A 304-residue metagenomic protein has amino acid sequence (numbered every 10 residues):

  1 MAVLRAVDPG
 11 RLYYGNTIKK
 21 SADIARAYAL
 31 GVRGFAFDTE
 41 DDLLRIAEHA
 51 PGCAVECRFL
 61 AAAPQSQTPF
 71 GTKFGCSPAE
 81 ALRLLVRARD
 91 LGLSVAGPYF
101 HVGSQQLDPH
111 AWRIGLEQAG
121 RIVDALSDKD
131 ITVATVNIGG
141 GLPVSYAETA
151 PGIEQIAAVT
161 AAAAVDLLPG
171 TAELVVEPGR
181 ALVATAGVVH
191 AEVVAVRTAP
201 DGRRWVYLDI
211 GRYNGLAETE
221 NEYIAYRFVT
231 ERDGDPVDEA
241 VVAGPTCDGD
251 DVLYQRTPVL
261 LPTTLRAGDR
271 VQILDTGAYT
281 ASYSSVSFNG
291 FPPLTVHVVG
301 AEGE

Functional and structural regions predicted by a protein language model:
M1-T135: Active-site-proximal beta-alpha core segment in soluble small-molecule metabolic enzymes
L91, A125-I131, D166-G170, R197-R204: Secondary-structure transition/capping motifs at alpha-helix termini and the adjoining loop/turn into the next element
A96-G103, G139-G141, E239, D248: Short connector loops at secondary-structure junctions
V102-G103, V136-Y146, P178-A181: Glycine-rich beta-strand-to-loop/alpha-helix junction loops that act as flexible
D108-G115, S145-A157, A184-E192, R256: Short glycine/threonine-rich loop-to-helix capping motif typified by GTGT followed within a few residues by an Asp-Pro
A157, A161-L168: Active-site neighborhood of glycoside hydrolase catalytic domains
V159, T171-E304: Charged (often Lys/Glu-rich) extended helix/loop segments that serve as interaction or gating elements
